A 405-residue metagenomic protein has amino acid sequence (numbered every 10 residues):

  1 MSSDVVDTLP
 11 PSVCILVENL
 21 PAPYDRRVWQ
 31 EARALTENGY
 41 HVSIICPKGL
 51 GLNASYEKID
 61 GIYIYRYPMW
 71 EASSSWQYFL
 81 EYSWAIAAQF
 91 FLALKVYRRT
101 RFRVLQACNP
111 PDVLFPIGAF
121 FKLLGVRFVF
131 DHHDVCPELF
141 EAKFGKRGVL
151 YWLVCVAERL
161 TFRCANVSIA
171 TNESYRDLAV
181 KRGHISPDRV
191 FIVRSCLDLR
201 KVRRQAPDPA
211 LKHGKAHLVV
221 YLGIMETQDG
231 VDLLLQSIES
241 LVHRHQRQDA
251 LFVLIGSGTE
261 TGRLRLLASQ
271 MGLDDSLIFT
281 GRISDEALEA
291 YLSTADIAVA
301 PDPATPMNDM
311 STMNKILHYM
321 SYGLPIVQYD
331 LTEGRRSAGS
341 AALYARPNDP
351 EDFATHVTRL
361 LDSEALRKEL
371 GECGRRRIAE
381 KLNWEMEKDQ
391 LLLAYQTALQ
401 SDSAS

Functional and structural regions predicted by a protein language model:
M1-L52, Y56-Y63: N-terminal subdomain of nucleotide-sugar transferases
C14, I169, A210-E239, V253: Conserved donor-binding/catalytic core segment of Leloir-type glycosyltransferases
G51-L52, I86-Q89, F102-E138, Y175: An aromatic- and histidine-rich active-site surface loop
F91-L94, V113-L124, C136, V149-S168: Membrane-proximal helix-turn-helix segments that form the acceptor-binding/catalytic region of lipid-linked
S174, S195-C196: Carbohydrate-associated surface elements
D229, E286-Y291, A298-S321, V327-R336: Nucleotide-sugar-dependent
I255, G262-E289: Nucleotide-activated donor-binding/catalytic signature segment of Leloir-type glycosyltransferases, i.e., the conserved
A342-E351, R359-A365: Conserved acidic donor-binding segment of nucleotide-sugar-dependent glycosyltransferases
